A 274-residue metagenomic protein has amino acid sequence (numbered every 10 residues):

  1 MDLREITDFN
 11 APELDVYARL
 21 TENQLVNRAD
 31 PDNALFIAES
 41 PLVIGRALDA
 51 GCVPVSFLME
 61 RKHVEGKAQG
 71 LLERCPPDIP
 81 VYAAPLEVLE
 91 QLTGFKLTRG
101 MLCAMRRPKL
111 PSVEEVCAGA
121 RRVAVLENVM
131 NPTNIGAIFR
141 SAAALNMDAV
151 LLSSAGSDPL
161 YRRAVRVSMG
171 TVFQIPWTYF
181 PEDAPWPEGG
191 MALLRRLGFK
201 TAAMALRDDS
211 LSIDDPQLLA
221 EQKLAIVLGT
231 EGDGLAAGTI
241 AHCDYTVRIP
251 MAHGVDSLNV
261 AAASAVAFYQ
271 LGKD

Functional and structural regions predicted by a protein language model:
M1-G70, G156-S157: Boundary-proximal intrinsically disordered activation/regulatory segments immediately upstream of a helical core
L3-N10, P80-P85, P176-P187: Short acidic-hydrophobic, aromatic-tinged amphipathic segments that line or gate anion-handling sites
G66-D78, T239: Short, aromatic/basic amphipathic alpha-helical patches
E73-K96: Glycine/small-residue-rich loop that forms an oxyanion/phosphate-binding "nest" at active or ligand-binding sites
M101-C103, S141-L145, G156-F173, A237-D274: Structured adenosyl-cofactor binding patch, chiefly the S-adenosyl-L-methionine
P108-D209: RNA substrate-binding interface of SAM-dependent RNA methyltransferases
A202-V255: Active-site/ligand-binding-proximal alpha/beta "capping" segment
